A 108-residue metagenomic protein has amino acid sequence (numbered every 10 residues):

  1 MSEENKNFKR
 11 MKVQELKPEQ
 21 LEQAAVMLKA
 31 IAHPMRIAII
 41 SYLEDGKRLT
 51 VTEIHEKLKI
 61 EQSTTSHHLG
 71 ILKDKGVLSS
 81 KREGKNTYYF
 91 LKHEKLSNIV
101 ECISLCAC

Functional and structural regions predicted by a protein language model:
M1-E19: Long, low-complexity, charged/polar intrinsically disordered regions in eukaryotic proteins
K12, Q20-A24, L28, D45 (+1 more regions): Conserved segment of winged-helix/HTH DNA-binding domains
P34-I37, G46-T50: Short capping segments at the starts of secondary-structure elements
S41, S66-H68: Base-recognition residues in the alpha-helical recognition helix of bacterial helix-turn-helix
E53-H55: A short acidic, leucine-rich amphipathic alpha-helix
E61-T64, K92: Helix-turn-helix DNA-binding motif, specifically the short coil turn and the N-cap/start of the second
I71: Alpha-helical DNA-recognition elements
D74-E83, F90: Beta-hairpin "wing" of winged helix-turn-helix
